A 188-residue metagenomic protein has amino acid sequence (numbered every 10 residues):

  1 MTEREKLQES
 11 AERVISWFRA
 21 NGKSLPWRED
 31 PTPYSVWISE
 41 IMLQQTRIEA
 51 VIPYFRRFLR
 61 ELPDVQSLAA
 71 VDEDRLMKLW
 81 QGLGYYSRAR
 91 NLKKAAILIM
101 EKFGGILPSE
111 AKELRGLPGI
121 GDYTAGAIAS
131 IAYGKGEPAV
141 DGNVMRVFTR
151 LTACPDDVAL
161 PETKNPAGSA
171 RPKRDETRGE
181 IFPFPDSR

Functional and structural regions predicted by a protein language model:
M1: Residues lining hydrophobic/aromatic ligand-binding pockets adjacent to catalytic sites
R4-Q8, E12-R13, W17-R188: Catalytic cores of DNA base-excision repair glycosylases
